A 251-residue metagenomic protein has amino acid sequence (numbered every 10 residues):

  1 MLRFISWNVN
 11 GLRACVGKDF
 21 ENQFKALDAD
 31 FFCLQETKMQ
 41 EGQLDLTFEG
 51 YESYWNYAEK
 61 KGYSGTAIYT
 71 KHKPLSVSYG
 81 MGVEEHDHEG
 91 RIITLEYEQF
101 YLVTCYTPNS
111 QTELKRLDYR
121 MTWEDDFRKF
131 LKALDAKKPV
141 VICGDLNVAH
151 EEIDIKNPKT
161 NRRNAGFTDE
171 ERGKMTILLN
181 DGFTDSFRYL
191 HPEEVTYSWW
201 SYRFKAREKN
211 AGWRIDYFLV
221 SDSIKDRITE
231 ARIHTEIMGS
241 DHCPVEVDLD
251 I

Functional and structural regions predicted by a protein language model:
M1-F48, A58-S64, Y79, L178: N-terminal, active-site-proximal structural segment of metallo-dependent hydrolase catalytic domains
L2-N10, Q99-Q111, C143: Active-site-proximal beta-strand elements of phosphoester/diester hydrolases
N8, F24-G42, L102, L131-E152 (+4 more regions): Active-site beta-strand/loop signature of hydrolases that rely on acidic residues for catalysis
K38, Q43-S110: Structured beta-strand-rich core segments of catalytic domains in phosphoester-bond hydrolases
E52, D126-A211, I215: Metal-dependent phosphoesterases centered on the DNase I-like endonuclease/exonuclease/phosphatase
K61-S76, E194, A206-D226: Conserved beta strand-loop-helix elements of the APE1-like EEP
K71, L95-E98, S221-D222, V247-I251: Active-site beta-strand termini and strand-to-loop segments that position acidic
G82-V83, P108-E124, K159-R163: Surface-exposed cleft-lining segments at the edges of enzyme active sites
